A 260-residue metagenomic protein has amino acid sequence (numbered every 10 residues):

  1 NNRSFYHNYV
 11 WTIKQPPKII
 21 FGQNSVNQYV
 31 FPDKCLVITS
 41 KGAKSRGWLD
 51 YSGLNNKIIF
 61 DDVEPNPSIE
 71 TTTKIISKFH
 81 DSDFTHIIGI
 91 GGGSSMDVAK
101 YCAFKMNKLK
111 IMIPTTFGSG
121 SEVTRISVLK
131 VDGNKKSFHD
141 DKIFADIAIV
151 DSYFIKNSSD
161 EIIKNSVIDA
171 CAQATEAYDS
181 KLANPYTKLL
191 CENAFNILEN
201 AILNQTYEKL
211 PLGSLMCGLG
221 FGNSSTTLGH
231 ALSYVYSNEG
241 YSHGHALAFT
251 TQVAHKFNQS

Functional and structural regions predicted by a protein language model:
N1-H86: ATP/NTP phosphate-donor binding region
E64, I90-G92, G240-G244: Active-site nucleophile and cofactor-binding loops and adjacent substrate-binding regions of central metabolic enzymes
I69-Y153: Glycine/threonine-rich beta-strand-loop-alpha-helix active-site module that forms ligand/phosphate-binding
K100-L109, F221-S224, N238-G240, K256: Alpha-helix C-terminal capping segments
I126-S224: Carboxylate- and glycine-rich phosphate/diphosphate-binding segment that chelates Mg2+/Mn2+
T226-G244: Histidine-centered catalytic micro-motifs
N238-S260: Gly/Pro-rich interdomain helix-loop hinge
